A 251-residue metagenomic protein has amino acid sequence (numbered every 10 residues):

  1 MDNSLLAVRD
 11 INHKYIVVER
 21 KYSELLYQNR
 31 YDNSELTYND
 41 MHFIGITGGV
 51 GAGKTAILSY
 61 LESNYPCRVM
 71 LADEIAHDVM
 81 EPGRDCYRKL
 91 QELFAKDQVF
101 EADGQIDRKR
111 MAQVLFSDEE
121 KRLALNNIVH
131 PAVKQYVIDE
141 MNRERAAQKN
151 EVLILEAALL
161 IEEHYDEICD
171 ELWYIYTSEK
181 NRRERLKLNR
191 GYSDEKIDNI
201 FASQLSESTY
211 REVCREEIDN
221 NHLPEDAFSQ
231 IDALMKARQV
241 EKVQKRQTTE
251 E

Functional and structural regions predicted by a protein language model:
D2-Y22: C-terminal structural segments of small proteins and small subunits
L25-M41, D139-V152, D166-I175, E179-Y192 (+2 more regions): NTP-dependent small-molecule kinase module
I46: Hydrophobic anchor at the beta1->P-loop junction of P-loop NTPases
A52: ATP-binding Walker
T55: Walker A/P-loop
C67-M80: Short beta-strand-centered segment that lines the nucleotide-binding/catalytic pocket of NTP-utilizing
H77-K149: ATP-dependent small-molecule kinase phosphotransfer cores that center on conserved nucleotide phosphate-binding segments
